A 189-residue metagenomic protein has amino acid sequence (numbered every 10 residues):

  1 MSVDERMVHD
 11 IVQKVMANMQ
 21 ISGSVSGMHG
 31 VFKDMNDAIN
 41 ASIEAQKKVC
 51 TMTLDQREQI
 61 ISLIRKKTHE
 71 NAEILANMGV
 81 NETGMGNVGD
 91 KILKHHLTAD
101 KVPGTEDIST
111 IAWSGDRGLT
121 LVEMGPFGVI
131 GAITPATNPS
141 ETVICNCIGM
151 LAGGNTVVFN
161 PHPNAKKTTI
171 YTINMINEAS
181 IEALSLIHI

Functional and structural regions predicted by a protein language model:
S2, T51, F159, P163: Ordered, soluble secondary-structure elements with a strong preference for glycine-centered loop motifs and nearby
V3-L121: N-terminal Rossmann-like NAD(P)+-binding subdomain of aldehyde/semialdehyde dehydrogenases
D107-A179, A183: Conserved small-residue-rich beta-alpha loop and adjacent elements that most often cradle the phosphate/pyrophosphate
I187-I189: Conserved small/polar residues in nucleotide/adenosyl-binding loops
